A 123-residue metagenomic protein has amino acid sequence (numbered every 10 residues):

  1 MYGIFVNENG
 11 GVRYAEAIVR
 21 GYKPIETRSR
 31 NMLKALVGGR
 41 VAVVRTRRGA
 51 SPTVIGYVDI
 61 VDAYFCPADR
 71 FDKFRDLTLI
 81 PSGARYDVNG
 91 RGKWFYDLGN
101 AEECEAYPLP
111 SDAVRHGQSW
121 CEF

Functional and structural regions predicted by a protein language model:
M1-F123: Structured alpha/beta reader/binder surfaces that contact nucleic acids or chromatin modification marks
